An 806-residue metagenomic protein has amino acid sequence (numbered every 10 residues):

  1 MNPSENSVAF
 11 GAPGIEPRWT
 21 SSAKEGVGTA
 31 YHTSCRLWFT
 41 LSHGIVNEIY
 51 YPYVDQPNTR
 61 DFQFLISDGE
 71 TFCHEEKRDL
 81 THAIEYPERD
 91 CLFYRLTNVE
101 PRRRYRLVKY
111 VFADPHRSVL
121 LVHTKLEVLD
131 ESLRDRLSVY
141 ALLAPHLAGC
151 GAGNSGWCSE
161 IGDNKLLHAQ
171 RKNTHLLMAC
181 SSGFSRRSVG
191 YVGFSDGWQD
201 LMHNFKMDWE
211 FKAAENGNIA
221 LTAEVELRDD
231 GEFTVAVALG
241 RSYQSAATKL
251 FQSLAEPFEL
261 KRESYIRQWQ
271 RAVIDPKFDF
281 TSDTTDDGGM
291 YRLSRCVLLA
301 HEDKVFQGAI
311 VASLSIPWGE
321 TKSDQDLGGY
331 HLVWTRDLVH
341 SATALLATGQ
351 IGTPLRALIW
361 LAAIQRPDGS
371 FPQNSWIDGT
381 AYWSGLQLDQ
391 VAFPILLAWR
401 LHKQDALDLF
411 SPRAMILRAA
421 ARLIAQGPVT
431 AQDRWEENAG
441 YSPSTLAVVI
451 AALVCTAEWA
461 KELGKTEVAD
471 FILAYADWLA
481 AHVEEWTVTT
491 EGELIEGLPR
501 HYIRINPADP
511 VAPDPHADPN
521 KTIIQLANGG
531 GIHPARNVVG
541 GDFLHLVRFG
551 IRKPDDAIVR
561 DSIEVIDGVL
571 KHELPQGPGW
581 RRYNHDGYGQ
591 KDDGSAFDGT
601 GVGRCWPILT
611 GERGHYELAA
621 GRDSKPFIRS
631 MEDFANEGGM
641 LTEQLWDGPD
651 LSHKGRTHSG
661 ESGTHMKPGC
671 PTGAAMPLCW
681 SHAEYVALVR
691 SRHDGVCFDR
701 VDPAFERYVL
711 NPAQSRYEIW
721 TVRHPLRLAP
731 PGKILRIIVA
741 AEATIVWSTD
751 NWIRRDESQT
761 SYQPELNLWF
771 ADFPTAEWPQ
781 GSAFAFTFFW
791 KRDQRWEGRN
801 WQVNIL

Functional and structural regions predicted by a protein language model:
M1-A12, F112-L121, K125-G329, R700: Acidic/polar, glycine-enriched structural segments that form the non-catalytic walls/loops of the carbohydrate-binding
N2-D55, Y330-V333, S341, S384-Q404 (+2 more regions): C-terminal capping/lid segments that line or modulate ligand- or cofactor-binding pockets
E5-V99, M178-D200, A272-D279, T284 (+1 more regions): An extended acidic
V128-L129, N154-W157, L227, R262-Y265 (+4 more regions): Aromatic-rich carbohydrate-recognition surfaces in CAZymes
E131-R134, D279-Y291, V305-A309, L345-L358 (+5 more regions): Structural helix-adjacent loops and short alpha-helical linkers that scaffold large soluble proteins
G151, L166-D196, T285-M290, Q387 (+3 more regions): Extended ligand-binding clefts on enzyme/binding-domain cores
V297-F306, G349-P372, S411-Q432, A474-L494 (+4 more regions): Long, well-ordered core segments of solenoidal/helical folds
R700-L806: Glycan-association/targeting regions that enable binding to alpha-glucans and other polysaccharides
